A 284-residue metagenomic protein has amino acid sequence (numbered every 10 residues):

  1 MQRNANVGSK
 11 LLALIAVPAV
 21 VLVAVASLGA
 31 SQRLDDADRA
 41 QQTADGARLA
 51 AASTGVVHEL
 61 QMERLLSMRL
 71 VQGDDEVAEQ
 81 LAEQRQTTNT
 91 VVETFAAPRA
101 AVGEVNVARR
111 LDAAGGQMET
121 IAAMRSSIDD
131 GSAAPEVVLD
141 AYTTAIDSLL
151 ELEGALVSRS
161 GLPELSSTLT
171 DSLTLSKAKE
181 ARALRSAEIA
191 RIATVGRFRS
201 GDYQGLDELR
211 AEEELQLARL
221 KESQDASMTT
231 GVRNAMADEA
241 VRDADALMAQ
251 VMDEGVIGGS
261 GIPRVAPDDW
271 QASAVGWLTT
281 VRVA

Functional and structural regions predicted by a protein language model:
M1-A284: Hydrophobic alpha-helical segments
